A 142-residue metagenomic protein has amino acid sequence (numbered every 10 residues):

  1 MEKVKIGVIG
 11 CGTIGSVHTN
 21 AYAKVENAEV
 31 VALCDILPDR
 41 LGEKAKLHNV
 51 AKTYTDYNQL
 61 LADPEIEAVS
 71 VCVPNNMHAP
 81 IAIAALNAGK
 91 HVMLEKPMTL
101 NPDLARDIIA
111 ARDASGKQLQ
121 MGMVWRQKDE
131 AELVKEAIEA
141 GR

Functional and structural regions predicted by a protein language model:
M1-H48: N-terminal Rossmann-like dinucleotide-binding module
G10, L37, D56, N101-L104 (+1 more regions): Acidic/polar helix N-cap motif
H18, A51-I108: Beta-loop-alpha module in the N-terminal Rossmann-like domain of NAD(P)-dependent dehydrogenases, especially those
V25, H48, D63-P64, K128: Acidic-histidine catalytic/liganding microenvironments
A28, E67, K90, K117-Q118: Short, well-ordered coil/turn segments that N-cap beta-strands
H48, A88, A114-S115: Helix C-cap/helix->beta junction micro-motif
T99-R142: A contiguous active-site-proximal alpha/beta segment in oxidoreductase catalytic domains
